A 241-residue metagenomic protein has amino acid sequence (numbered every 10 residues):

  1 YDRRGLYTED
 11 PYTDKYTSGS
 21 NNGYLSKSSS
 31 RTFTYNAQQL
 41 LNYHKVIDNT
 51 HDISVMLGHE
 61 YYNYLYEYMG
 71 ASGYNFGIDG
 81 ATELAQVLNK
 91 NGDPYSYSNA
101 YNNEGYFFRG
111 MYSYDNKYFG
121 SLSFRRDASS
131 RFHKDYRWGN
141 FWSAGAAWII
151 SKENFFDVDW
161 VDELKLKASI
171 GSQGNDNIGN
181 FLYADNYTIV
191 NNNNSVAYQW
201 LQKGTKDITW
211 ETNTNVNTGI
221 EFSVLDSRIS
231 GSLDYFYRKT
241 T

Functional and structural regions predicted by a protein language model:
Y1-T8, G19-T241: Extracellular/periplasmic, surface-exposed regions of secreted and cell-surface proteins
